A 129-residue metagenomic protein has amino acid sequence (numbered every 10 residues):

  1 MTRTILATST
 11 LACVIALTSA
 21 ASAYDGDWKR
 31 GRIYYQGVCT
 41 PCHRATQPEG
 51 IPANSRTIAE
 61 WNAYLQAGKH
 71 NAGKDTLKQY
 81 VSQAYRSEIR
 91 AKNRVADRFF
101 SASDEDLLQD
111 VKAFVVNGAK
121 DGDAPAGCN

Functional and structural regions predicted by a protein language model:
M1-S9: Bacterial N-terminal signal peptides that target proteins for export
T8-A16: Bacterial N-terminal signal peptides
T18-Y34, G50: Electrostatic cytochrome c docking/interface patches
R30, Y34, R56, E60 (+2 more regions): Extracytoplasmic/secreted proteins, especially bacterial periplasmic and envelope-associated proteins
Y35-T46, V111: The canonical Cys-X-X-Cys-His
T46-K78: N-terminal, post-signal-peptide region of Sec/Tat-exported proteins
A67-D97: Charged, glycine/proline-rich intrinsically disordered loops and linkers
Y85-C128: C-terminal capping alpha-helices of c-type cytochrome domains
